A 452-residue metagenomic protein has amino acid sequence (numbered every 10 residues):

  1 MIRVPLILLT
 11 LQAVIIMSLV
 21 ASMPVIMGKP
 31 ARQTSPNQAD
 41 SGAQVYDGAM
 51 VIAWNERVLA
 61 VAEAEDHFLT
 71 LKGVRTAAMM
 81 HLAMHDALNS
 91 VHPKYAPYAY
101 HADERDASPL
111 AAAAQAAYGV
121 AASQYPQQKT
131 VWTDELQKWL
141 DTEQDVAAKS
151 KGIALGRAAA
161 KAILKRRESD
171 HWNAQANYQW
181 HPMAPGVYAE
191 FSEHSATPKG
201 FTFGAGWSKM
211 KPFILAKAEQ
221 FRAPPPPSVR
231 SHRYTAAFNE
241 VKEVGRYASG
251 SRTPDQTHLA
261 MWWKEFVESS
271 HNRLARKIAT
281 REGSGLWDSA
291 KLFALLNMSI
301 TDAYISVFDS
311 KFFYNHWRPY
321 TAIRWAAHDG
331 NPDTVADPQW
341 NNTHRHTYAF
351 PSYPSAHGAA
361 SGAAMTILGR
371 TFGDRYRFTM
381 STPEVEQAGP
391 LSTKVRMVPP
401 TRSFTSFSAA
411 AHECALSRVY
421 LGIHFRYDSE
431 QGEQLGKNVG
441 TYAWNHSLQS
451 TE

Functional and structural regions predicted by a protein language model:
M1-P5: Positively charged n-region of N-terminal signal peptides that target proteins for export
I7-L8, F293: Alpha-helical transmembrane segments of integral membrane proteins
T10-S22: Bacterial N-terminal signal peptides
K29-E452: Acidic/polar surface patches and capping/hinge elements
